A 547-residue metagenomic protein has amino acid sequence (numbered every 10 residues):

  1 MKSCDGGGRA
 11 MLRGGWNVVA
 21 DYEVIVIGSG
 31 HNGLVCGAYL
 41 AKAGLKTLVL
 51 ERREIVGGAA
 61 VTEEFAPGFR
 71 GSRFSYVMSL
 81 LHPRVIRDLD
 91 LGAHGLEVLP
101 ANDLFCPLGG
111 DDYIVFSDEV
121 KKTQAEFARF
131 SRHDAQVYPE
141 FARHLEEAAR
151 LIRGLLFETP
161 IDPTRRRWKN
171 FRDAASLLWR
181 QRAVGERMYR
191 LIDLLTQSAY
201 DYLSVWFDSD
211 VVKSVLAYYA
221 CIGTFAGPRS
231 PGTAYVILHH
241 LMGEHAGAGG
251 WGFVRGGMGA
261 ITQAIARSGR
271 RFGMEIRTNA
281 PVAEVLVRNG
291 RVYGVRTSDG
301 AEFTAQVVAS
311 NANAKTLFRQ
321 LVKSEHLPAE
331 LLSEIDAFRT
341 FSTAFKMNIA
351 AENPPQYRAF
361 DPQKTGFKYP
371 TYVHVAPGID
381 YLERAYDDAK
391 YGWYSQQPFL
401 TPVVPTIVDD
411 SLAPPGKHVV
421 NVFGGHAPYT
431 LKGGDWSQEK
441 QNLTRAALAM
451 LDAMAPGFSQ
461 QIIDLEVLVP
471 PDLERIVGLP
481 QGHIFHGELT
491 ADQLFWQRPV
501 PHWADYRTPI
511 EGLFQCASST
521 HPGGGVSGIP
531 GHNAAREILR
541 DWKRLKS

Functional and structural regions predicted by a protein language model:
K2-V24, K42-A43, A246, L494-W496 (+2 more regions): Extreme N-terminal leader/targeting segments of oxidoreductases
G14-I55, A59-A60, F127, H133 (+3 more regions): Structural core of flavin- and non-heme-iron oxidoreductases, emphasizing the beta-strand/alpha-helix scaffold
A20-P163: N-terminal glycine-rich phosphate/pyrophosphate-binding loop and immediately adjacent elements
K122, R129, G259, K315-Q320 (+4 more regions): Conserved FAD/dinucleotide-binding core of flavoprotein oxidoreductases
E146-F272, L479-L494: Active-site/ligand-binding neighborhood in enzyme catalytic cores
S209, K213-R229, G392-P405, G457-H521: A glycine-rich dinucleotide-binding beta-alpha-beta segment and adjacent secondary-structure elements that constitute
F253-V254, M274, P281-A413: Mid-domain catalytic core of redox enzymes that form a hydrophobic substrate pocket/lid adjacent to a catalytic redox
S518-L539: A conserved FAD-binding loop/helix module that cradles the flavin
